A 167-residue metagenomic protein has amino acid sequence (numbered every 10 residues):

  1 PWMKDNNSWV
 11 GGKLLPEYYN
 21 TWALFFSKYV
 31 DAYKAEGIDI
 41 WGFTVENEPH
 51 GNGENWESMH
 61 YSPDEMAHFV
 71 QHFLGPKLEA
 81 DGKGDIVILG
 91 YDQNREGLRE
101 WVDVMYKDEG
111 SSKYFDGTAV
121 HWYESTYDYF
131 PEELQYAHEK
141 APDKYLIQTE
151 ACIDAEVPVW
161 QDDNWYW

Functional and structural regions predicted by a protein language model:
P1-G110: Substrate-binding cleft and catalytic face of glycoside hydrolase catalytic domains, especially the flexible beta-alpha
W41-V45, V87-G90, D116-A119, Y145-E150: Structural recognition of the beta-strand scaffold that forms the well-ordered cores of secreted hydrolase catalytic
K83, S112-K113, A141-D143: Short, well-ordered coil/turn elements that cap or connect secondary structure elements
Q93-V120, A155-W165: Substrate-binding cleft/loops of secretory-pathway carbohydrate-active enzymes
G117-W167: Catalytic-core region of carbohydrate-active enzymes that cleave or remodel glycosidic bonds
